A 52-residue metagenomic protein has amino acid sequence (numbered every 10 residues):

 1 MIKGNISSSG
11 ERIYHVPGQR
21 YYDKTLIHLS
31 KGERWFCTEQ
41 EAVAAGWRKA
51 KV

Functional and structural regions predicted by a protein language model:
M1-V52: Mature, structured domains enriched in cysteine- and short glycine motifs
